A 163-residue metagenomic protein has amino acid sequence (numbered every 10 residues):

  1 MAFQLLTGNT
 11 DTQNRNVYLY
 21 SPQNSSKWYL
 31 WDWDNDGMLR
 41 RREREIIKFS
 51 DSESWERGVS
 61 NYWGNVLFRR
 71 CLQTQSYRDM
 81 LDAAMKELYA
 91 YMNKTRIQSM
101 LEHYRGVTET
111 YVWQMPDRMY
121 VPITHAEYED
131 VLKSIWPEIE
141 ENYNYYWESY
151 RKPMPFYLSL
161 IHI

Functional and structural regions predicted by a protein language model:
M1-Q13, Y20-L160: Middle-to-C-terminal accessory/interaction subdomains
